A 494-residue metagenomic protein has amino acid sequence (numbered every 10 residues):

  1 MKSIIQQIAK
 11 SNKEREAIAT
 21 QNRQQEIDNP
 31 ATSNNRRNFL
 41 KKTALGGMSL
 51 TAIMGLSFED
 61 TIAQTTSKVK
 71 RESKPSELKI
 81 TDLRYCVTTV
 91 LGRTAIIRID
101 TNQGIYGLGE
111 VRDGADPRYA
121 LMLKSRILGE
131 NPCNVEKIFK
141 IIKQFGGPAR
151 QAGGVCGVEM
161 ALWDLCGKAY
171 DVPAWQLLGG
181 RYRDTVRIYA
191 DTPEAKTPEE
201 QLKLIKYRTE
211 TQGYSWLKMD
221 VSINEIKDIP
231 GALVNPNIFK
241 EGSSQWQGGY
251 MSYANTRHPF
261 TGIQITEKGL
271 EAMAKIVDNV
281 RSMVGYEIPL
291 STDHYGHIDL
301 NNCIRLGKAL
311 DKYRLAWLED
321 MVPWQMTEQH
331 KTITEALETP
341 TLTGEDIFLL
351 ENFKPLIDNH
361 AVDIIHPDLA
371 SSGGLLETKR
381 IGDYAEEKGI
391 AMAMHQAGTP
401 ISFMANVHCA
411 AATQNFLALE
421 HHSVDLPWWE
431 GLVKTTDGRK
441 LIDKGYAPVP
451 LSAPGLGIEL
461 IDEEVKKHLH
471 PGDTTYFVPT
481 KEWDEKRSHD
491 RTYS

Functional and structural regions predicted by a protein language model:
M1-N35: N-terminal secretory signal peptides
T32-K41, L50-E72: N-terminal twin-arginine translocation
K68-L108, R112, L426-L432, S494: Structured beta-strand/loop patches that form or line metal/cofactor-binding pockets in enzymes
N102-W175, S488-H489, Y493: Metal- or metallocofactor-binding catalytic centers and their adjacent structured scaffolds across diverse enzyme
L108, A169, K203, A391-M392: Ligand-binding pocket scaffold of soluble enzyme catalytic domains
S125, E130-N134, K308, R314-W317 (+2 more regions): Shared catalytic-loop signature of beta/alpha-barrel
T185-K331: Metal-dependent enolase-superfamily TIM-barrel catalytic cores that perform enediolate-based chemistry
L456-S494: Extended hydrophobic packing segments that form well-structured cores
